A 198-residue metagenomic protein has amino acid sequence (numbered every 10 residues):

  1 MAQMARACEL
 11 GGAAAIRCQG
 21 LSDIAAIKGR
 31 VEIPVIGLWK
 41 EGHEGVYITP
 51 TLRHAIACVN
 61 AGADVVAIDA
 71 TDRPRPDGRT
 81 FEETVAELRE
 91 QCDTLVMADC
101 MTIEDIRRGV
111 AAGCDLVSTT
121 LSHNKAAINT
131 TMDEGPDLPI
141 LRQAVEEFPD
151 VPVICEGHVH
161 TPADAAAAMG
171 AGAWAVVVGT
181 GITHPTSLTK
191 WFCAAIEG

Functional and structural regions predicted by a protein language model:
M1-N60, T94, E104, R108-C114 (+1 more regions): Conserved N-terminal beta1-alpha1 strand-loop-helix module at the mouth
L10, A61-R75, L116-T131, A171-F192: Glycine-rich phosphate-binding active-site loops on the catalytic face of alpha/beta enzymes
I16, V35-W39, V66-I68, V96-A98 (+3 more regions): Hydrophobic faces of well-ordered beta-strands that scaffold small-molecule active sites in alpha/beta enzyme cores
G42-I48, D72-G78, I103-R108, H123-E134 (+2 more regions): Short, small-residue-enriched loops and turns at beta-alpha junctions that line or gate enzyme active sites
H54, C58-M101: Hydrophobic, well-structured mid-protein blocks that either form specific transmembrane helices
E82-Q91, I103, V110-T119, T130-D150: Short loop-to-alpha-helix "cap/lid" segments that border enzyme active sites across diverse enzyme classes
E104, D137-G198: Alpha/beta catalytic cores of nucleotide-metabolism and tRNA/nucleoside-modifying enzymes
